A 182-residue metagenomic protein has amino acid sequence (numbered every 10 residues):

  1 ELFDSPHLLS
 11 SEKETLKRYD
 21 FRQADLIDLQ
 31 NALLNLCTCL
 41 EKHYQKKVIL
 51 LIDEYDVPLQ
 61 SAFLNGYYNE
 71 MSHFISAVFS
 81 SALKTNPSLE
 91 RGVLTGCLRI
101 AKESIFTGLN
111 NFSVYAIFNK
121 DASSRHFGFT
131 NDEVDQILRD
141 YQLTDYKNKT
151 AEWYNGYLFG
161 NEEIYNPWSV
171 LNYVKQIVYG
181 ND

Functional and structural regions predicted by a protein language model:
E1-D182: Phosphate-binding site recognition
